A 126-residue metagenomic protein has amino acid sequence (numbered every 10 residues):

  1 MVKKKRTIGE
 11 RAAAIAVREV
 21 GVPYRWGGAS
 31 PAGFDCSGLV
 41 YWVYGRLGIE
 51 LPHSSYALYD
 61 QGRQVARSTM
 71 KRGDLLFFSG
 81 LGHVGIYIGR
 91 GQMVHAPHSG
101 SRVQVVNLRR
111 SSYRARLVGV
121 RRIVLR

Functional and structural regions predicted by a protein language model:
M1-P23, S68, R114-R126: Intrinsically disordered, low-complexity, Pro/Ser/Thr/Asn/Gly/Ala-rich spacer/linker segments adjacent to signal
K3-E10, S30-D35, Q64, S111: Soluble non-cytosolic domains of exported or imported proteins
A13, I49-R109: ...with weaker cross-activation on analogous glycine-rich loops/strands in unrelated enzymes
V17-R72: Catalytic cysteine-centered active-site loop
P31, L58, G100, S112 (+1 more regions): Residue-level detector of flexible, active-site-proximal loop/helix-junction positions within diverse enzyme catalytic
L39, G85, V120: Short hydrophobic/aromatic patches on the structural cores and recognition surfaces of FHA
R46, I88, R114-A115: Short, well-ordered coil/turn elements that cap or connect secondary structure elements
